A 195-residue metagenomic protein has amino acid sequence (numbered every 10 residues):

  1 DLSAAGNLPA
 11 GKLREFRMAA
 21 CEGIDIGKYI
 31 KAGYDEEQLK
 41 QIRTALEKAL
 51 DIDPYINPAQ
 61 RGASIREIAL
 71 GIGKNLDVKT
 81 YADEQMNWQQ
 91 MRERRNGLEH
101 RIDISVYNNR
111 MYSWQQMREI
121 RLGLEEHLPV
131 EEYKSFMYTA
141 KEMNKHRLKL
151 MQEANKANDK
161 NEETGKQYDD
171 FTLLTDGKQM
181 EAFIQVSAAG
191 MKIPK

Functional and structural regions predicted by a protein language model:
D1-K195: General marker for long, soluble alpha-helical cores
